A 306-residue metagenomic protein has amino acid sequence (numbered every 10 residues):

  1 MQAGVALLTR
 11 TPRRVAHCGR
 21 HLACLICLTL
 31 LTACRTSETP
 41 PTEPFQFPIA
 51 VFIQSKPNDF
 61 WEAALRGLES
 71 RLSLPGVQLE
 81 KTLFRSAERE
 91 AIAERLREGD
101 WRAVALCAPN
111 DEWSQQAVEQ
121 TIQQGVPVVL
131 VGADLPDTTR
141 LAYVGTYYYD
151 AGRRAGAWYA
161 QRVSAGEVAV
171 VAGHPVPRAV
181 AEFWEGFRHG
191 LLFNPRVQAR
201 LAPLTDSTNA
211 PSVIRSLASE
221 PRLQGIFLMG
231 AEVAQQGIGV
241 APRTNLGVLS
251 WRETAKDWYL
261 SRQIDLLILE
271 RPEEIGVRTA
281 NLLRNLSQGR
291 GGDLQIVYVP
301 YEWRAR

Functional and structural regions predicted by a protein language model:
C34-Q46: Bacterial Sec signal peptide processing site at the extreme N-terminus
C34-R35, R271-R306: Hinge/cleft segment of the Venus flytrap/periplasmic-binding protein
Q46-G67, R71, E80-R89, D111 (+2 more regions): Extracytoplasmic "Venus flytrap"
F60-P75, A151-A155, P175-V197, Q236 (+1 more regions): Short, solvent-exposed amphipathic alpha-helices that sit in or adjacent to ligand/effector-binding or catalytic
L72-S86, V170, R188-T208: Short beta-strand elements in bilobed, periplasmic/extracellular small-molecule ligand-binding domains
V104-I122, F187, A202-D257: Hydrophobic alpha-helical
E112-D150, Q161, R252-D265: Flexible loop/hinge segments that line or gate small-molecule binding clefts
Y143-A169, P211, R252-K256, E270-Q288: Hydrophobic alpha-helical segments within soluble ligand-binding/sensing domains
